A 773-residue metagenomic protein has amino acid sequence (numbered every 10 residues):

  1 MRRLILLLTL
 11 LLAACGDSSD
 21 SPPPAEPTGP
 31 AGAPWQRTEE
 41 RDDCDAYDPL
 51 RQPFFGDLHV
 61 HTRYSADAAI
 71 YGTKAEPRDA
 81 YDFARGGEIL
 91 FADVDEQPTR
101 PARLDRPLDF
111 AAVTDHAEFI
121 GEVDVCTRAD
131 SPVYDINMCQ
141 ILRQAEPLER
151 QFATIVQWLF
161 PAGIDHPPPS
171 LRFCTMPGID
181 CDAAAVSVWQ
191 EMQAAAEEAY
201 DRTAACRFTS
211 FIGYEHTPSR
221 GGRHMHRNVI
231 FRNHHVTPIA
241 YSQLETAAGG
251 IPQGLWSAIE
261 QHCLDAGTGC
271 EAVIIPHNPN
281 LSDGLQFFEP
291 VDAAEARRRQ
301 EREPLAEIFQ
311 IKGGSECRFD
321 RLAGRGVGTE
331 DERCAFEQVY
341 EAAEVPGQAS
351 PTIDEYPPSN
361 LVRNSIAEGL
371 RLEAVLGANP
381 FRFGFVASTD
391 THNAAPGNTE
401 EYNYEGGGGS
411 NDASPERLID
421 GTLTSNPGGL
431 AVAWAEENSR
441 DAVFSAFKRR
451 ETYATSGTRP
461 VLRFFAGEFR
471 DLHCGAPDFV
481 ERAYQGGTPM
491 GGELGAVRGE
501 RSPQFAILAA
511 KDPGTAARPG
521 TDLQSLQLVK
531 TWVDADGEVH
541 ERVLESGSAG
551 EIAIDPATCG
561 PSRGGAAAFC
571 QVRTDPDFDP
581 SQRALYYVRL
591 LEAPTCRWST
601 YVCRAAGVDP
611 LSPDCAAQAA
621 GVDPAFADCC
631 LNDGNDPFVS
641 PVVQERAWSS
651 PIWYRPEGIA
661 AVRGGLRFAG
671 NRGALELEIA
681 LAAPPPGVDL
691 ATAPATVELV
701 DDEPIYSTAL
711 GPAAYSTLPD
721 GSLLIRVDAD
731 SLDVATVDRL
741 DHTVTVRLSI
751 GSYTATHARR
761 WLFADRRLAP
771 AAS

Functional and structural regions predicted by a protein language model:
M1-L7: Sec-dependent signal peptide recognition, specifically the positively charged N-region followed immediately by
L12-A14: C-terminal motif of bacterial Sec signal peptides marking the signal peptidase cleavage site
G16-S18: Bacterial signal peptide processing site
D20-Y134, C139-L142, C181, A196-T203 (+3 more regions): C-terminal functional module detector
A66-Y71, L171-V186, H235-G250, P351-N360: The substrate-binding groove and active-site-proximal loops of carbohydrate-active enzymes, especially glycoside
L142, P147-P167, T217-G254, A258-E289 (+2 more regions): Alpha-helix N-cap/helix-start capping residues at coil-to-helix junctions, especially the first residue of tandem
T237-I239, D534-S546, D555, D702-G711 (+1 more regions): Surface-exposed loop/edge segments in extracytoplasmic proteins
I659-S773: Extracellular glycoprotein-like low-complexity segments
